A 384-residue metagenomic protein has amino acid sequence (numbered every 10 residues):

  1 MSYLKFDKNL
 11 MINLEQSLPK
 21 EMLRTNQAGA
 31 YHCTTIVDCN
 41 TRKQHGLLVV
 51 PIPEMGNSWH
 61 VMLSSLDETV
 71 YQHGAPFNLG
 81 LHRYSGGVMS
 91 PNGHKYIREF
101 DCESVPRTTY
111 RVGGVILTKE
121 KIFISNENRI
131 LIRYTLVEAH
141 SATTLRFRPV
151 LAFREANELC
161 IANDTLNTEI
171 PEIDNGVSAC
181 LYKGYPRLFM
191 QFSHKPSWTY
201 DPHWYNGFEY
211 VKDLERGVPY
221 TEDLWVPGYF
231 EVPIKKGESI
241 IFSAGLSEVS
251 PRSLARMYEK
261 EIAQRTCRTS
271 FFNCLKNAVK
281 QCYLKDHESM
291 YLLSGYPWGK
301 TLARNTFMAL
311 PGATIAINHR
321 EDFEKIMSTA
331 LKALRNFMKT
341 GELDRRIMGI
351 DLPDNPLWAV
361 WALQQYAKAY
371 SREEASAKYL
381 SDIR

Functional and structural regions predicted by a protein language model:
M1-C267, P297, H319, L331 (+1 more regions): Terminal accessory carbohydrate-recognition/targeting modules of carbohydrate-active enzymes
I124, S270, H287, G299-R304: Short helix-capping and inter-helix turn/linker motifs at the boundaries of alpha-helical repeat units
E138-A139, C160-N163, I234-K236, K300 (+2 more regions): Aromatic-rich carbohydrate-recognition surfaces in CAZymes
L145, N273-N277, L357: Non-catalytic, well-ordered alpha-helical scaffold segments
E209-R216, K276-S289, T329-K339: Active-site-adjacent bridging/hinge elements
K260-Y296: Conserved oxyanion/phosphate-binding beta-strand-loop segments in alpha/beta enzyme cores
